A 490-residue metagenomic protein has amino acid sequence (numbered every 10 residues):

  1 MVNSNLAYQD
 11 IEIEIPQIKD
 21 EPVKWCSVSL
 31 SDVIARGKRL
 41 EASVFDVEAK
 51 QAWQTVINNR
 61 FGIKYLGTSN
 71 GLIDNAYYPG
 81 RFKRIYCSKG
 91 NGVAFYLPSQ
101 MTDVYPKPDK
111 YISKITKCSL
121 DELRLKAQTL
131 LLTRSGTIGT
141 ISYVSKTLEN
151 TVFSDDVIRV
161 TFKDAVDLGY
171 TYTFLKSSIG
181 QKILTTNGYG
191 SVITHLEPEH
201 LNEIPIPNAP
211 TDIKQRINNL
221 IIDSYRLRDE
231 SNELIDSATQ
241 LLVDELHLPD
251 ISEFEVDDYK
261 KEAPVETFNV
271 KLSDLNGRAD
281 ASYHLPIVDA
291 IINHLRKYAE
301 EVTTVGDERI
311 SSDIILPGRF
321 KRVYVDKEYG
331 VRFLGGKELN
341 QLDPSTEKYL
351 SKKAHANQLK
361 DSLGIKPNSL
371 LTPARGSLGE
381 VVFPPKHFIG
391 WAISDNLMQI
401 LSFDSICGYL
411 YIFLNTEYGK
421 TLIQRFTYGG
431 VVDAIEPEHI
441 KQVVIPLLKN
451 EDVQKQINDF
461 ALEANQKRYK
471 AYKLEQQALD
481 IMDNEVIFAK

Functional and structural regions predicted by a protein language model:
M1-F82, P210-F320, E451-K490: Non-catalytic DNA-recognition/assembly elements of restriction-modification systems
I63-R84, S99-A127, T303-K321, K337-P367: Sequence-specific dsDNA recognition surfaces
I85-V93, T102-Y105, D109-Y111, L123-L125 (+5 more regions): Short, surface-exposed loop/turn microsegments at beta-strand edges and helix-strand junctions
M101, Y105-K107, T116-S119, L131-I141 (+3 more regions): Well-ordered mid-protein domain cores that form the structural environment of catalytic cofactors
S119-L120, T147, S191, L359-K360 (+1 more regions): A structural connector/turn signal
R134-T173, G335, K360-S362, L371-F413: A short beta-sheet element
T151-I158, G190-D212, G390-M398, Y428-V453: A short glycine-rich beta-alpha junction/loop motif
